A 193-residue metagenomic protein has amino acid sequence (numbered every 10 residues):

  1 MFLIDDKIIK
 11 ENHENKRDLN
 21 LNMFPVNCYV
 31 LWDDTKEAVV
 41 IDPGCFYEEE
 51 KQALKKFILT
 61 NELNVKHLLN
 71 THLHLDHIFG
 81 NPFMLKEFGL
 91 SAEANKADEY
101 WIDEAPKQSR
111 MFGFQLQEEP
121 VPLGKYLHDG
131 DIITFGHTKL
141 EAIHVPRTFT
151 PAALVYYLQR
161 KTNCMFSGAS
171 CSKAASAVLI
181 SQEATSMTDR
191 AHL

Functional and structural regions predicted by a protein language model:
M1-L63, E119-T188: Catalytic core of the metallo-beta-lactamase
C45-T134: Active-site HxH/HxHxD metal-binding segment of metal-dependent hydrolases
R190-L193: His/acidic metal-ligating clusters that form di-metal
